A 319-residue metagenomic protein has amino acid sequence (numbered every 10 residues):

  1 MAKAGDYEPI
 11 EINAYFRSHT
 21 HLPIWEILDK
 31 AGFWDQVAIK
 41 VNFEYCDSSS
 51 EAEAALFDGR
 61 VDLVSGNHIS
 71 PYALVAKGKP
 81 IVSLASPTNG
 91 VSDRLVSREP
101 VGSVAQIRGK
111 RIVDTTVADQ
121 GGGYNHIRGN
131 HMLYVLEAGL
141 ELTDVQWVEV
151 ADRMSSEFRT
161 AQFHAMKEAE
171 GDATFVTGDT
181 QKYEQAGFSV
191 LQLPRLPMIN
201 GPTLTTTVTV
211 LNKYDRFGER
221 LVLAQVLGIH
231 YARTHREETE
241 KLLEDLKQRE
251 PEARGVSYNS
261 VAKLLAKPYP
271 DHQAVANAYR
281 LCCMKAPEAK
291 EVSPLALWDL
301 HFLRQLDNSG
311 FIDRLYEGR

Functional and structural regions predicted by a protein language model:
A2-E149, F175, V190-M198: Short, glycine-/small- and polar/acidic-enriched structural segments that line small-molecule recognition paths
P23, D29, E51, A55 (+8 more regions): Extracytoplasmic/secreted proteins, especially bacterial periplasmic and envelope-associated proteins
A31, A55, G59, K110 (+9 more regions): Structured segments of extracytoplasmic/periplasmic soluble domains in secreted or envelope-associated proteins
I69, V150, M154-L246: Pocket-lining segment of extracytoplasmic ligand-binding domains
N89-L95, I199-L204, V208-T209, A278: Small-molecule pocket liners
V101-A105, V208, N212, K267: Proline/Glycine/Serine-rich low-complexity intrinsically disordered segments that serve as flexible stalks/linkers
Y214-E291: Secondary-structure end/capping motifs
C283-R319: Conserved C-terminal helix/tail region of periplasmic/extracytoplasmic solute-binding proteins
